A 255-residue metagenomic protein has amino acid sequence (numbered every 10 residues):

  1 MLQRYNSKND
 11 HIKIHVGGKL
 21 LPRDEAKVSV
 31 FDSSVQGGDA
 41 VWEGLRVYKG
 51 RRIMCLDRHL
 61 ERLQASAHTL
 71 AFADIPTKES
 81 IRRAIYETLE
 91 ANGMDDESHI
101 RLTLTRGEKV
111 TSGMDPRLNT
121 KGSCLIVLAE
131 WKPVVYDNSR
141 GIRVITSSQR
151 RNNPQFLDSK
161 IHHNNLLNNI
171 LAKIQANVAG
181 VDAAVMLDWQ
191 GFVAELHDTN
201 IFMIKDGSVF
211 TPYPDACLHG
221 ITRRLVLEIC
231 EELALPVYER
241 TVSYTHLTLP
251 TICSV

Functional and structural regions predicted by a protein language model:
M1-V185, W189-F192, L218, E228-L247 (+1 more regions): Conserved alpha/beta cores of soluble small-molecule-handling proteins
F192-Y213: Glycine- and Gly-Pro-enriched alpha-helical subdomains that act as flexible, kink-prone "lid/hinge" or packing modules
P212, L249-P250: Proline-centered helix-kink/hinge sites
I221-L225: Short amphipathic alpha-helical face segments that pack within enzyme cores and frequently flank/anchor catalytic
